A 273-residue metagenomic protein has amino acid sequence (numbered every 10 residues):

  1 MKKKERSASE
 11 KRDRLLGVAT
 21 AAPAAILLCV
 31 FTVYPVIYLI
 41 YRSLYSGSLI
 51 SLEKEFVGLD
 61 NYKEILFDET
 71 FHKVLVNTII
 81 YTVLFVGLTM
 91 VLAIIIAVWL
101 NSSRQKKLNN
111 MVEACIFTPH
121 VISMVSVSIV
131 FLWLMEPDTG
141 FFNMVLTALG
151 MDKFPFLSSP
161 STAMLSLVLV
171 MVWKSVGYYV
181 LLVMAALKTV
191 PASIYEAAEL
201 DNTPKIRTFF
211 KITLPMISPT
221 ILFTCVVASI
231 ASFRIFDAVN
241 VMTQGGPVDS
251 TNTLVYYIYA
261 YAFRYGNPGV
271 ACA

Functional and structural regions predicted by a protein language model:
M1-K11: Short, Lys/Arg-rich, polar N-terminal cytosolic tail immediately upstream of the first transmembrane signal-anchor
S9-A273: A structural signal for multi-pass alpha-helical bundles of membrane permease subunits that mediate small-molecule
